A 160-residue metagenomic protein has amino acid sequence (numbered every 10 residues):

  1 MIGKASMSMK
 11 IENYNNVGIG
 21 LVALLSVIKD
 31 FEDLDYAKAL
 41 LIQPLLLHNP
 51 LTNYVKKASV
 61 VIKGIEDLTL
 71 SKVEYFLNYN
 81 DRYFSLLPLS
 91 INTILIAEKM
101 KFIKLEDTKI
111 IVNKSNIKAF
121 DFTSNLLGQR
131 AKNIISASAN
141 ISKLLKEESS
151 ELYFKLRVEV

Functional and structural regions predicted by a protein language model:
M1-H48: Long, hydrophobic N-terminal alpha-helical segment
M1-K4, E98, K132: Intrinsically disordered, charged low-complexity linkers and terminal tails that flank or connect structured domains
F31, D35, N49-N53, K57 (+1 more regions): Amphipathic alpha-helical interaction segments
P44-T69: A glycine-rich, hydrophobic loop/mini-helix early in the fold
D67-S90: Helix-adjacent hinge/juxtasegments
S90-I103: Basic amphipathic alpha-helical segments that dock to polyanions
K109-K114: Minor-groove-contacting beta-hairpin "wing" of winged helix-turn-helix DNA-binding domains
A119-V160: Glycine-rich, aromatic-bearing surface loops/beta-hairpins
